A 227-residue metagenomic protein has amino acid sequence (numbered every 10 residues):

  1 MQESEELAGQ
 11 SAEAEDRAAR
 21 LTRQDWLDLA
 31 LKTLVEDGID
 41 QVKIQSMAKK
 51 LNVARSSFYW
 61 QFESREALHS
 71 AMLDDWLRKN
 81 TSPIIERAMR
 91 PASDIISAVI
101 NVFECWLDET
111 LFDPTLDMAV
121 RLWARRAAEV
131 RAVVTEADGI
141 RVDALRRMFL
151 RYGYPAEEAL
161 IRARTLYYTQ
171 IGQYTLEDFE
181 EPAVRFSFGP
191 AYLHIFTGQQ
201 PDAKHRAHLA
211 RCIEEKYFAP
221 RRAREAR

Functional and structural regions predicted by a protein language model:
M1-L21, D202-R227: N-terminal intrinsically disordered/low-complexity leader segments
Q2-E13, M89-L107, G139, Q200-A203: Alpha-helical bundle regulatory/interaction domains
D25, T33-A71: Helix-turn-helix
K43, D74-T81: Short, basic, alpha-helical segments at the C-terminal edge of helix-turn-helix-like DNA-binding modules
A71, I85-A119, A163-L166: Hydrophobic alpha-helical connector segments
D113-M118, A128-T165: Amphipathic alpha-helical packing segments from all-alpha helical-bundle domains
Y152-I213: Hydrophobic/aromatic-rich alpha-helical bundle segments in the mid-to-C-terminal region
